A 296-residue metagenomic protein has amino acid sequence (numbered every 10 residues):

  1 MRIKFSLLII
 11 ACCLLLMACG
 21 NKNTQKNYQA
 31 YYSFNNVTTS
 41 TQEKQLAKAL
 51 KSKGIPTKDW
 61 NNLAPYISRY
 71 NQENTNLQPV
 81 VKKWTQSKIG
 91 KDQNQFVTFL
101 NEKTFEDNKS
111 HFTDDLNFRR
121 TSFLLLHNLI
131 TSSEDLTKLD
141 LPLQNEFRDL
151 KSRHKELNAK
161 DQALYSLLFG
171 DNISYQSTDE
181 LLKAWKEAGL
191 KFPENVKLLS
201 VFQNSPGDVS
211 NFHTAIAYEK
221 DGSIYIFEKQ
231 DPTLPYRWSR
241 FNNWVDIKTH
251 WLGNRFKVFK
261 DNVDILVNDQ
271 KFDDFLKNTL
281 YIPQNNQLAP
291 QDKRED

Functional and structural regions predicted by a protein language model:
M1-L7: Bacterial N-terminal signal peptides that target proteins for export
C19-D296: Cysteine-nucleophile amide-bond enzymes
